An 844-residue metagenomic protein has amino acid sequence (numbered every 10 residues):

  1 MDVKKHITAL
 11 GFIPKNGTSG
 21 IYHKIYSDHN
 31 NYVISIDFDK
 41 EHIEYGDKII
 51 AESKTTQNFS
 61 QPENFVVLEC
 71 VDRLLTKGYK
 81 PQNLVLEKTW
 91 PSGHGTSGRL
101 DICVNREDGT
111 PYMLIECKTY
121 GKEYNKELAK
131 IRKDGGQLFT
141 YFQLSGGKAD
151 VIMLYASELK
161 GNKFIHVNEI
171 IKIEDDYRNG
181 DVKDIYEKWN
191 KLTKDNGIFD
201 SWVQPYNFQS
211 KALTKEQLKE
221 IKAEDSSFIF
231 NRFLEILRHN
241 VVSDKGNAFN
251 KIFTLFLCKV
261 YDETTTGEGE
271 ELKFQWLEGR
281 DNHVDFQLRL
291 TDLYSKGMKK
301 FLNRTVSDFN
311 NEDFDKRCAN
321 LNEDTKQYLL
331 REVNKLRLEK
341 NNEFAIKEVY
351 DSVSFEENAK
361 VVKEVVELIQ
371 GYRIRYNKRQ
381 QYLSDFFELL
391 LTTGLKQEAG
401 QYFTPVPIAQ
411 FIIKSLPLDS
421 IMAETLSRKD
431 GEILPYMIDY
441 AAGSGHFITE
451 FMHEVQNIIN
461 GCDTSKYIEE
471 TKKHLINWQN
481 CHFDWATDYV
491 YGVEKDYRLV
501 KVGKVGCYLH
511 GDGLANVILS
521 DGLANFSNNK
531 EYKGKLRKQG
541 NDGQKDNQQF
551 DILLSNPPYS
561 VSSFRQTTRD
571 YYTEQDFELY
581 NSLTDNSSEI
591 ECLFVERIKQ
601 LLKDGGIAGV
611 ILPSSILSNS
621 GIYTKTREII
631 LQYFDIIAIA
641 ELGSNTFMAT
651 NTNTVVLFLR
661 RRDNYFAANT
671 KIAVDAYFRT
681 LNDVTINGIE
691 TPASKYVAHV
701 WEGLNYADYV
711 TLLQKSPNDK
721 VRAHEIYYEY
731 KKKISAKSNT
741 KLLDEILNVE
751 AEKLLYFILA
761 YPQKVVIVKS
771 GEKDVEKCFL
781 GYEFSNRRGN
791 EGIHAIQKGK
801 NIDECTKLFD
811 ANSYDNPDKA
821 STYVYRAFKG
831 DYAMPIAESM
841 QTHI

Functional and structural regions predicted by a protein language model:
M1-K5, A9-G11, N16-S19, G46-K48 (+10 more regions): Accessory (non-catalytic) regions of SAM-dependent nucleic-acid methyltransferases and partner specificity/recognition
M1-V71: Nuclease catalytic cores
I21-S35, K54-N58, Q82-G109: Active-site metal-binding core of divalent-cation-utilizing nuclease and nuclease-like domains
C70, L100-R106, T110-Y124, Y141: Conserved catalytic cores of phosphodiester-cleaving nucleases, focusing on short active-site segments
P81-Q82, G95-S97, P111-L114, K122-G135 (+1 more regions): Active-site-adjacent loop/helix micro-motif of nuclease/hydrolase catalytic cores
L100, P111, A149, L434 (+2 more regions): Local beta-strand N-terminus motif with an aromatic residue
F249-I252, L257-K259, Q275-L277, N282-Q287 (+2 more regions): Class I S-adenosyl-L-methionine
T404-G540, Q544, I552, S560 (+3 more regions): Conserved S-adenosyl-L-methionine
